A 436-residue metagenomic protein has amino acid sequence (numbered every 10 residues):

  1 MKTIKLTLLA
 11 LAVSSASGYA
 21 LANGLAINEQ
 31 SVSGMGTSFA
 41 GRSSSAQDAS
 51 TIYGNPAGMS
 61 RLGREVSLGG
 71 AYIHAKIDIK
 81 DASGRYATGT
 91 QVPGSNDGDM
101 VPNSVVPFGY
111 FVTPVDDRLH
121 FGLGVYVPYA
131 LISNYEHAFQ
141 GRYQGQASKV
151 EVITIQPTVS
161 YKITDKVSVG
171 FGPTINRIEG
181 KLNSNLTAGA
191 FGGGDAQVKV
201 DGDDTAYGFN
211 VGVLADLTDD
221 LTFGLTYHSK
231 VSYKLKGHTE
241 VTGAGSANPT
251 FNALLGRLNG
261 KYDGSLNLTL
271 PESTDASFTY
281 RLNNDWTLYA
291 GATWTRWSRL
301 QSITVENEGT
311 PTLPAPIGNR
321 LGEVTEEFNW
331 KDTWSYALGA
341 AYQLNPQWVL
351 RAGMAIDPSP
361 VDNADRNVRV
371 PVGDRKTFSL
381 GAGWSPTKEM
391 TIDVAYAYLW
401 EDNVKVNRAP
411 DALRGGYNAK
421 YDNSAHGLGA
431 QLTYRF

Functional and structural regions predicted by a protein language model:
M1-A22: Gram-negative bacterial Sec-dependent N-terminal signal peptides
L21-G34, S38, Y86-P93, N103-F436: Outer-membrane beta-barrel porins/channels
A26-G41, S60-D78: Transmembrane beta-strand segments of Gram-negative outer membrane beta-barrel proteins
F39-Q47, A75-P102: Surface-exposed strand-loop-strand hairpins of Gram-negative outer-membrane beta-barrel proteins
A40-A46, I52-R64, F111-R118: Outer-membrane beta-barrel pore proteins
L68-K76, D99-T113: Long, well-ordered hydrophobic secondary-structure segments characteristic of membrane-embedded and membrane-proximal
